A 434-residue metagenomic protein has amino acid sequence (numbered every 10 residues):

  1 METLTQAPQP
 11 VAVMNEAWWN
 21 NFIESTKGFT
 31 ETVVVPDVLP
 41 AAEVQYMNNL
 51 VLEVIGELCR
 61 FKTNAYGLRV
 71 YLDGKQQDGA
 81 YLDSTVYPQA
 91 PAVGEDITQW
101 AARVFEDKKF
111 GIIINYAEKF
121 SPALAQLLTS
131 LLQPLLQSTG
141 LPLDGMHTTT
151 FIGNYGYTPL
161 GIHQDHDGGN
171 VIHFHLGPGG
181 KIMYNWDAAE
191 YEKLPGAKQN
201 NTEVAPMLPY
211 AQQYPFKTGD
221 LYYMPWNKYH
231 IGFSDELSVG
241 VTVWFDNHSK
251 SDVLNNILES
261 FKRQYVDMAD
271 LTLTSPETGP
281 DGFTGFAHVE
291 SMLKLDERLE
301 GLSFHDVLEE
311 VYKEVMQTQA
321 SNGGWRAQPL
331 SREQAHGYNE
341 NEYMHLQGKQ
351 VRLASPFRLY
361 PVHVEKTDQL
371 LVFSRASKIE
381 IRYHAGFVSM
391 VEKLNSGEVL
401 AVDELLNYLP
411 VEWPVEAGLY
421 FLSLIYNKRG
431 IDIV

Functional and structural regions predicted by a protein language model:
M1-K27, E203-A211, I231-V434: Fe(II)/2-oxoglutarate
A12-N15, I23-S25, A41, Q45 (+3 more regions): Active-site region of the double-stranded beta-helix
V35-P36: Hydrophobic, small-residue-rich alpha-helical packing segments that form membrane-like cores
L39, A117-E118, A189, L371-I379: Secondary-structure transition/turn motif
N49-R60, N227, V388: Short alpha-helical interface patches
Y184, Y223-P225, V434: Residue-level recognition of conserved beta-strand edge/terminus positions
L221-Y222, W226-I231: Histidine-centered metal-chelating micro-motifs
